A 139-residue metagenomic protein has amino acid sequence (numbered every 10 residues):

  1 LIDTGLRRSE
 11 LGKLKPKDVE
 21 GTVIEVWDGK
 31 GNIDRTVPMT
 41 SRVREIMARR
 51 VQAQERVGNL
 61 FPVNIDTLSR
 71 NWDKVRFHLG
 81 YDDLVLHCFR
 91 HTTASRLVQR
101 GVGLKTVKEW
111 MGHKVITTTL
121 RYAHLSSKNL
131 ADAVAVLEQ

Functional and structural regions predicted by a protein language model:
L1, G12, K108: The alpha-helix within a helix-turn-helix
L1-S9, S95-Q99: Short pre-functional
T4, T92-S95, T106, T117-T119: Ser/Thr-centric signal marking residues that sit in or immediately flank functional binding/regulatory motifs
T4-R49: Conserved tyrosine-mediated DNA breakage-rejoining catalytic core shared by Y-recombinases
K17-G21, D82, V102-R121, D132: Short, polar N-cap/turn motifs at the start of nucleic acid-interacting alpha helices
D28-N32, R42-R44, D66, M111-V136: Catalytic-site neighborhood detector that most strongly recognizes the C-terminal catalytic loop/helix of tyrosine
T40-D83: Active-site/catalytic core of tyrosine-dependent DNA strand-transfer enzymes
I65, D82-G101, A123: Short basic/aromatic active-site micro-motif
